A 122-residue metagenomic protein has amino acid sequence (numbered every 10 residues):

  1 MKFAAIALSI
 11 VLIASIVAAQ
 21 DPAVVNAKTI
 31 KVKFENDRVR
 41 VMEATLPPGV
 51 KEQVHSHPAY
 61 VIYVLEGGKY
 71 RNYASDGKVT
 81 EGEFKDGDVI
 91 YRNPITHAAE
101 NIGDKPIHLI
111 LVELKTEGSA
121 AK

Functional and structural regions predicted by a protein language model:
A5-S15: Bacterial N-terminal signal peptides
V17-Q20: Boundary at the C-terminal end of the N-terminal hydrophobic targeting segment
A27-K51, P58-I62, V112: A short glycine-rich, His/Asp/Glu-containing loop-to-beta-strand
E35, D76-P94: Short acidic-glycine-tyrosine-enriched beta hairpin
G49-E52, I90-E100: Histidine-centered metal-chelating micro-motifs
H57-D76: Glycine- and acidic-residue-biased ligand/ion/polar-headgroup-sensing regions
G67, P94-E117: Ligand-binding loop in jelly-roll beta-barrel domains
G118-K122: Extracytoplasmic/periplasmic copper-protein system
